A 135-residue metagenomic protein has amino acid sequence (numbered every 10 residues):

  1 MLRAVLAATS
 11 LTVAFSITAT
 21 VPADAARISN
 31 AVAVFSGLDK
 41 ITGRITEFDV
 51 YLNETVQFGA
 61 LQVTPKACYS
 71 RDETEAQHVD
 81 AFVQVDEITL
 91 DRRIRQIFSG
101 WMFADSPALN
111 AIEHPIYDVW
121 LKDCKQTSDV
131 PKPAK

Functional and structural regions predicted by a protein language model:
L2-L11, T20-K135: N- and C-terminal low-complexity/disordered segments
